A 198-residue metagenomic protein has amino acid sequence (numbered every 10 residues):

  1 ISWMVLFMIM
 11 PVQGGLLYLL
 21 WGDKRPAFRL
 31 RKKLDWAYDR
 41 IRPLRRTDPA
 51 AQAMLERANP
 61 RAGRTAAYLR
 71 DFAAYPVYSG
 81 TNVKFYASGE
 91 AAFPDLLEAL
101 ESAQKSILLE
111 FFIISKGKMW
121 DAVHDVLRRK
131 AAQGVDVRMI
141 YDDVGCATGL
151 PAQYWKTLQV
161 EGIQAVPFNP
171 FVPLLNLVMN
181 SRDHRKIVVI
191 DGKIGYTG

Functional and structural regions predicted by a protein language model:
I1-G198: N-terminal localization/anchoring segments of enzymes in phospholipid and broader phosphate metabolism
